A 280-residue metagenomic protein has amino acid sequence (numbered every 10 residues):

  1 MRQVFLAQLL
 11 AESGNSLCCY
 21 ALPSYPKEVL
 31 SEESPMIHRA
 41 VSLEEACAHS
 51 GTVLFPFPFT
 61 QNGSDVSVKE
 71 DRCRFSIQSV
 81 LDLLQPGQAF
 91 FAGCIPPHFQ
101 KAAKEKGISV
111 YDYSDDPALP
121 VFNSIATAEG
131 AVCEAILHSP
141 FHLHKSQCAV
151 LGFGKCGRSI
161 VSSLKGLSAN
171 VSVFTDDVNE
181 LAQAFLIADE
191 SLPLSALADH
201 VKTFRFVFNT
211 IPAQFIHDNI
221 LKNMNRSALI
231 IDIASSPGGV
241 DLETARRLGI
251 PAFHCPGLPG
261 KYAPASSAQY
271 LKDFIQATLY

Functional and structural regions predicted by a protein language model:
M1-L10, H144-L164: Glycine-rich adenosine-cofactor-binding loop
M1-N15, Y20-P23, E32-V41: N-terminal accessory targeting/assembly segments
S13, E33, P86, E105-I108 (+4 more regions): Short, structured coil segments at secondary-structure junctions
S13-S31, L167-I187: NAD(P)-binding Rossmann-fold cofactor-contacting core
A40-L43, N62, S76-L84, A184-G260: Rossmann-like adenosine-cofactor binding region
G51-T52, A89, Q147, R205-F206 (+1 more regions): Structural motif
V53-K145, C255, F274: Glycine/serine-rich phosphate-binding loop and adjoining beta1-alpha1 elements at the start of nucleotide-handling
A89-Y111, I233-L279: Rossmann-fold NAD(P)-binding glycine/threonine-rich loop
